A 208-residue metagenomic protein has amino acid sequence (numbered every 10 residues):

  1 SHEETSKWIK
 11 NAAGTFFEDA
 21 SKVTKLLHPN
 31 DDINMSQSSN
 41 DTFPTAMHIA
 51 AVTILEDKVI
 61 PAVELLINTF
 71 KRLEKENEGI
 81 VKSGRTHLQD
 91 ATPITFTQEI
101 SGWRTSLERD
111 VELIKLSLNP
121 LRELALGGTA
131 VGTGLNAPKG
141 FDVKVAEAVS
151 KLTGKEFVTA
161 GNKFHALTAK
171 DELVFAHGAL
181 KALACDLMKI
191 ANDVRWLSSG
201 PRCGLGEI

Functional and structural regions predicted by a protein language model:
S1-I208: Conserved, well-structured ligand/cofactor-binding cores
